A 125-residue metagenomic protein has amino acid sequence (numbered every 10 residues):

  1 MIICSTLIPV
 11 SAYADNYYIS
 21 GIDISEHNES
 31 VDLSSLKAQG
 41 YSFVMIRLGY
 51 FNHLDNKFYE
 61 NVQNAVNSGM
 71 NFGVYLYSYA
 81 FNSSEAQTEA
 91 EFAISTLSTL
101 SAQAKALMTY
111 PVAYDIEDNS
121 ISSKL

Functional and structural regions predicted by a protein language model:
I3-I19: Sec-dependent signal peptide cleavage junction
D15-L125: Substrate-binding cleft of extracellular glycoside hydrolase catalytic domains
